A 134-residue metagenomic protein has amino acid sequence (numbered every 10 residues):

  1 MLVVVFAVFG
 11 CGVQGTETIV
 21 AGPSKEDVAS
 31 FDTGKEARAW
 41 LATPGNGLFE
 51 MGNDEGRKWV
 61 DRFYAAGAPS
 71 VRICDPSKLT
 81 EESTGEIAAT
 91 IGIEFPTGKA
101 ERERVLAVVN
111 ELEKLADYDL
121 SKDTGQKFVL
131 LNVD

Functional and structural regions predicted by a protein language model:
M1-L2: Sec-dependent signal peptide recognition, specifically the positively charged N-region followed immediately by
F6: Mixed-charge, Lys/Arg-enriched low-complexity segments
F9-G10: C-terminal motif of bacterial Sec signal peptides marking the signal peptidase cleavage site
G15-D134: Structured alpha/beta or helical-core interaction and ligand-binding surfaces enriched in interleaved
